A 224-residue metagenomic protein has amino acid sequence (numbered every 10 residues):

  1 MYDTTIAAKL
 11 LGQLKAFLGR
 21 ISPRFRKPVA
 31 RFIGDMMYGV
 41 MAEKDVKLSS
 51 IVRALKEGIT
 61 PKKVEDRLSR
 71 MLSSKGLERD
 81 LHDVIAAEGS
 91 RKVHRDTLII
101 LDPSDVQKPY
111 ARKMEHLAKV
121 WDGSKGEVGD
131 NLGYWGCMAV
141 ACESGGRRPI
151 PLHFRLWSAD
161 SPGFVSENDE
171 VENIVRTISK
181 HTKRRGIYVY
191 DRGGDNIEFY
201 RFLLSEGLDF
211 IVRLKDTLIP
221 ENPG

Functional and structural regions predicted by a protein language model:
M1-G12, A16-R20: Intrinsically disordered, low-complexity and often Lys/Arg-enriched segments
T5-A8, S124-W135, L214-G224: Acidic, contiguous segments within the catalytic cores of piggyBac-derived transposases
F17, P23-R79: Short, positively charged, Gly/Tyr-enriched micro-motifs that form contact patches at catalytic or ligand/partner
M37, E65-G145: Active-site-proximal, Lys/Arg-enriched surface segment that forms a nucleic-acid-binding/basic interface patch
I51, L98-Q107, C137, G186-D195 (+1 more regions): Short, conserved catalytic/metal-binding motifs centered on acidic residues
H94-D96, L132-Y134, P149, K183-R185 (+1 more regions): A general structural motif
G145-L156: Local beta-strand/beta-hairpin segments that build beta-sheet-rich folds
R155-G224: An internal, acidic/charged active-site-proximal segment that coordinates divalent cations and/or engages
